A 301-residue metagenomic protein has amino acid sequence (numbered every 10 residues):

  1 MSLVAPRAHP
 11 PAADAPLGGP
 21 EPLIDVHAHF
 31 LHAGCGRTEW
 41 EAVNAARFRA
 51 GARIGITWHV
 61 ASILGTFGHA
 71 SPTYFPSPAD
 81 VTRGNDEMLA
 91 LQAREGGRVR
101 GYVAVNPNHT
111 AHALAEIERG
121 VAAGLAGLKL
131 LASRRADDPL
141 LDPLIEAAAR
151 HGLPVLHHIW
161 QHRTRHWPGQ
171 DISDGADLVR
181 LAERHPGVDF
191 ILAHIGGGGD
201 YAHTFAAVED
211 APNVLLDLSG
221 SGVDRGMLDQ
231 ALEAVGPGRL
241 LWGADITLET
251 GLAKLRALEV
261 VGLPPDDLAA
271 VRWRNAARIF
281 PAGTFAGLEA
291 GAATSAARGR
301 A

Functional and structural regions predicted by a protein language model:
M1-A28, G36, W40-W58, Q230 (+2 more regions): Mid-to-C-terminal alpha-helical segments outside catalytic/metal-binding sites
L23-V26, V60-S62, Y102-A104, K129 (+3 more regions): Active-site neighborhood of phospho(di)ester-bond hydrolases with catalytic His/Asp-centered motifs
H27, G51, M88, Q92 (+8 more regions): Conserved, mostly hydrophobic/aromatic
F30-A42, G68-A79: Acidic/histidine-rich helix-loop elements that form or flank divalent-metal/phosphate-binding sites at the catalytic
L31-A33, T66-H69, P107-A111, R135-A136 (+4 more regions): Active-site environment of divalent metal-dependent phosphoester hydrolases
A46-Y74, V99-A104, L125-K129, S133: Divalent metal-dependent hydrolysis catalytic cores, especially in the metallo-beta-lactamase
F75-R163: Active-site gating/metal-coordination segments in enzymes
A126-G127, P139-L241: Catalytic pocket-lining loop regions of alpha/beta-barrel enzymes, especially the amidohydrolase/enolase/GH5 lineages
